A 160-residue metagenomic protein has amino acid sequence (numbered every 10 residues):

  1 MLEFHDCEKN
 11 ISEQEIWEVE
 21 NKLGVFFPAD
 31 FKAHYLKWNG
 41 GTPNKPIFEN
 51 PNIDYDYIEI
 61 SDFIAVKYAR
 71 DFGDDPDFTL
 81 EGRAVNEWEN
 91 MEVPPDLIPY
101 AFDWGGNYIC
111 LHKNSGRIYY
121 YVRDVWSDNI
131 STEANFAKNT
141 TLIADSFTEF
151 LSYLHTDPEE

Functional and structural regions predicted by a protein language model:
M1-G105, H155-E160: A surface-exposed partner-binding patch
T42-P43, Y108, D128-I130: Acidic interaction surfaces
N90-V93, L111, I143: Short amphipathic alpha-helix initiation/capping segments at coil-to-helix junctions
L97-I98, I109, T141: A broad, low-specificity signal marking well-ordered, structured residues that form hydrophobic/aromatic
G106-K113: Broad, structure-driven detector of short, well-ordered beta-strand segments within folded domains
S115-D124: Short, well-ordered strand-loop elements centered on a beta-strand within folded domains, enriched for acidic residues
W126-L151: Compact, glycine/acidic-enriched structural inserts
